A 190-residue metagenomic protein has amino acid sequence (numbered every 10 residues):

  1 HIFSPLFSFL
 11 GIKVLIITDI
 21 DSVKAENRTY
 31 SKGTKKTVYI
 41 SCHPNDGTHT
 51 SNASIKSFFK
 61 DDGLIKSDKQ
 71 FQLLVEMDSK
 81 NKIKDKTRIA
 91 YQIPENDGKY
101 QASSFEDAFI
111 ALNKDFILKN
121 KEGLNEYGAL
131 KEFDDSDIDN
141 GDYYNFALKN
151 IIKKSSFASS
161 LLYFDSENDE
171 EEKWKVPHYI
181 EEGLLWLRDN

Functional and structural regions predicted by a protein language model:
H1-N190: Acidic, divalent-metal-binding catalytic cores of TOPRIM and closely related two-metal-ion phosphodiester/pyrophosphate
